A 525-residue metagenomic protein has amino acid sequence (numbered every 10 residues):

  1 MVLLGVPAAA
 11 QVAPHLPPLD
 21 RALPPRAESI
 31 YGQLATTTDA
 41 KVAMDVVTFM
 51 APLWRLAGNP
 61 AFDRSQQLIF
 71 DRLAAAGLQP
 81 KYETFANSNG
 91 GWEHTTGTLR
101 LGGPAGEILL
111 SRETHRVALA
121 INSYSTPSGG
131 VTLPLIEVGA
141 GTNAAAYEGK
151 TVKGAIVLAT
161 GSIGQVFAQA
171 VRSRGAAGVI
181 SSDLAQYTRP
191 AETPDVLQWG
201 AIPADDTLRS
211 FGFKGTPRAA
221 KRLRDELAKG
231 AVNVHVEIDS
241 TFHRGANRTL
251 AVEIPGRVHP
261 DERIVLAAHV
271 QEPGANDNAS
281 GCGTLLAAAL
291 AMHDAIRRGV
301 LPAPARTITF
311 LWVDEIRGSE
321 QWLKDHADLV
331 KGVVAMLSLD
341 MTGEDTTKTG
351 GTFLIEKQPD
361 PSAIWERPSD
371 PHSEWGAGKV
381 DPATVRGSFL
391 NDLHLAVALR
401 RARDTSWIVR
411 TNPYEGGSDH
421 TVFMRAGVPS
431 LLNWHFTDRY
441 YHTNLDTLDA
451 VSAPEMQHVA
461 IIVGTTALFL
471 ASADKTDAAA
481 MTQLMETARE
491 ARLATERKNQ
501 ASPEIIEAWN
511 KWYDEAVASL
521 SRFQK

Functional and structural regions predicted by a protein language model:
V12-P25, G32, T48-K153: Noncatalytic luminal/extracellular "stalk/propeptide" segments of secretory-pathway proteins
S29-T37, A51-P60, N122-T126, L133-V138 (+8 more regions): Second-shell loop/turn segments in exported
T37, H259-D261, V313-L432, S452-P454 (+3 more regions): Metal-dependent peptidase/peptidase-like ectodomains
D45, A291-Q321, L329: Short helix-loop-beta-strand segments that form the rim/entrance of peptidase-like active sites
T48, P60, R112-G212, L290 (+1 more regions): Extracellular/luminal Protease-associated
V117-A146, G200-D277, A287-L290, D294-G299: Soluble metallo-hydrolase cores and metallopeptidase-like ectodomains found primarily in the secretory/periplasmic
R439-R489: His/Asp/Glu-rich mid-to-C-terminal helical/loop segments that flank catalytic regions of hydrolases
D477-K525: Acidic, Ser/Thr-rich low-complexity intrinsically disordered segments
